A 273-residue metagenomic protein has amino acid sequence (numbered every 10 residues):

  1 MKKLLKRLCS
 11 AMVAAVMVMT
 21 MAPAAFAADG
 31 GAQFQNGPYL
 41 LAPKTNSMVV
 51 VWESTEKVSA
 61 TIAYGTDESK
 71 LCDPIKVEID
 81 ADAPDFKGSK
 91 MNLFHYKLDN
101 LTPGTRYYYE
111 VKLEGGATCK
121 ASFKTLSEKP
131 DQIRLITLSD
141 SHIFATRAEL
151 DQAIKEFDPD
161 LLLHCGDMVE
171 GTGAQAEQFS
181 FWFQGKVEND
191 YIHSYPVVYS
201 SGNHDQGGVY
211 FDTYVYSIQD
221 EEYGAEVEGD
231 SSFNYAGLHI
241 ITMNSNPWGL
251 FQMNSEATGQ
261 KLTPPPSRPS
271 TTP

Functional and structural regions predicted by a protein language model:
M1-A28: Gram-positive cell-envelope targeting signals
A24-T137: Acidic, histidine-bearing metal-coordination/catalytic regions of metal-dependent phosphoesterases
W52, A148-G207: Core catalytic region of metal-dependent phosphoesterases/phosphodiesterases, especially metallo-beta-lactamase-like
E56-K57, S141-F144, M168-G171, N203-G207 (+1 more regions): Solvent-exposed loop/turn segments at secondary-structure junctions within structured extracellular/periplasmic domains
E68-L93, Q132-R147, E170-G173, S217-G224 (+1 more regions): Acidic/histidine-rich helix-loop elements that form or flank divalent-metal/phosphate-binding sites at the catalytic
K97-L98, R106-S122, S180-T272: Extended active-site neighborhood of metal-dependent phosphoesterases/phosphodiesterases
T102, S127, T137-H142, G237-H239 (+1 more regions): Short, flexible loop/turn elements at secondary-structure junctions
G116-T172: An acidic-aromatic substrate-binding cleft motif
